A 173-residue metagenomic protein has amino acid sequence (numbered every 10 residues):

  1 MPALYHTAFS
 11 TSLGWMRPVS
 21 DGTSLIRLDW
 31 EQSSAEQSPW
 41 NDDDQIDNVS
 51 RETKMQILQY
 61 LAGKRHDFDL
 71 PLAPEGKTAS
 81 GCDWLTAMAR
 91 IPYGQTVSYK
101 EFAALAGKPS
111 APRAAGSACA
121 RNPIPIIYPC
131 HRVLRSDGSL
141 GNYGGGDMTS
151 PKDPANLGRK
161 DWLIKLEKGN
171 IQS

Functional and structural regions predicted by a protein language model:
M1-S110, W162-S173: Basic nucleic-acid-binding alpha-helical/helix-turn surface characteristic of O6-alkylguanine DNA
P92-Q95, P123-I126, G138: Histidine- and aromatic-rich ligand-binding microenvironments
P112-P125: Regulatory, non-catalytic segments
I126-V133: Short Lys/Arg-enriched helix C-cap and helix-to-coil transition segments that create basic nucleic-acid-contact patches
G138-S173: …primarily DNA-binding HTH/wHTH and HhH modules…
